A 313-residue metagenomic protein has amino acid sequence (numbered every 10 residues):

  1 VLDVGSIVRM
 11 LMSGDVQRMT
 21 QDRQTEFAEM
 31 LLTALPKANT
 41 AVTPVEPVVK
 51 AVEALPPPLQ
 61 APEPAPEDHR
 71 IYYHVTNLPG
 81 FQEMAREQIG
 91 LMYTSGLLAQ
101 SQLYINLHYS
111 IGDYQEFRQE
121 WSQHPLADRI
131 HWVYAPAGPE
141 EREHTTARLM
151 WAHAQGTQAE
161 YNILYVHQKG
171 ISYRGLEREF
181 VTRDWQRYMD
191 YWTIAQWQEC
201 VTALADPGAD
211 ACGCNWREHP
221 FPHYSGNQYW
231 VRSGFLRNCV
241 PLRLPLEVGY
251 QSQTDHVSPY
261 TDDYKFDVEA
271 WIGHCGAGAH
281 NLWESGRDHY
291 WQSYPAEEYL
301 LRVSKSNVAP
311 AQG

Functional and structural regions predicted by a protein language model:
L2-D3: Short amphipathic alpha-helical heptad-repeat segments
S6-M10, E26-M30, A34, A51 (+1 more regions): Charge-rich, solvent-exposed alpha-helical interaction surfaces
Q17-F27, L31, N39-A41: Heptad-repeat coiled-coil amphipathic alpha-helices that mediate oligomerization/assembly
D22, P36-A38, V45, V49: Generic cytosolic/nucleocytoplasmic N-terminal low-complexity/intrinsically disordered segments
F27, P44-G313: ER/Golgi luminal nucleotide-sugar-dependent glycosyltransferases, focusing on the catalytic module
